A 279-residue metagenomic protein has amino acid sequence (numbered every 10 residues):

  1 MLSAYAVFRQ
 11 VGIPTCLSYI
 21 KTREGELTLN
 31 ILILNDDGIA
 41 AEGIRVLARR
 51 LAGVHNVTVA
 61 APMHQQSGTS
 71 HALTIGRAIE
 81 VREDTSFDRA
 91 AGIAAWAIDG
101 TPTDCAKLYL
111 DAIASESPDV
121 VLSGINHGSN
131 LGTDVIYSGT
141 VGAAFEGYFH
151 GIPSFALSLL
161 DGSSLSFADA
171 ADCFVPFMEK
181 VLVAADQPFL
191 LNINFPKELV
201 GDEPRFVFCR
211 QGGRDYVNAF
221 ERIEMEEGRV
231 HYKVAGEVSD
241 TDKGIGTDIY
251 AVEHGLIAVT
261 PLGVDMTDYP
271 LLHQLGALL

Functional and structural regions predicted by a protein language model:
I31-L34, E42-A112, E116-S117: A cross-family phosphate/adenosyl-ligand binding-site feature
V120: Short, Asp-centered acidic motifs that coordinate Mg2+ and/or phosphate in catalytic or ligand-binding sites
S129-S138: Glycine/threonine-rich flexible loop motifs
A143-G147: Hydrophobic/aromatic ligand-binding patch that stacks against planar heteroaromatic rings of cofactors or nucleotides
Y148-A170: Glycine-rich phosphate/pyrophosphate-binding loops and their adjacent beta-strand/loop elements at enzyme active sites
D169-L279: Electrostatically charged, flexible surface regions
